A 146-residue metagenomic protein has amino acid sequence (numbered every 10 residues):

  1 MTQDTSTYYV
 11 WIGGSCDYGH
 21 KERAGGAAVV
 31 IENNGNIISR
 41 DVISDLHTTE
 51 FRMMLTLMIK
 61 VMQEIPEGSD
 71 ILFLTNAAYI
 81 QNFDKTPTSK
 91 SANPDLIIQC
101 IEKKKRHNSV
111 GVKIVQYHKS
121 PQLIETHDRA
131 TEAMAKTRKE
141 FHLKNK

Functional and structural regions predicted by a protein language model:
M1-R52, E64: RNase H-like nuclease fold core
S15-K21, I59-H127: RNase H catalytic domain
A28-I31, S91-N93, T131-A135: Short, low-complexity, polar/charged sequence segments that are solvent-exposed and flexible
S39-S44, V61, E102-K105, L143-K146: Short C-terminal domain-edge/linker segments immediately following a structured domain
R52, T56-K60: Short amphipathic alpha-helical face segments that pack within enzyme cores and frequently flank/anchor catalytic
I124-K146: Charged phosphate-binding loop/patch that engages nucleotide di/tri-phosphates or the phosphate backbone of nucleic
